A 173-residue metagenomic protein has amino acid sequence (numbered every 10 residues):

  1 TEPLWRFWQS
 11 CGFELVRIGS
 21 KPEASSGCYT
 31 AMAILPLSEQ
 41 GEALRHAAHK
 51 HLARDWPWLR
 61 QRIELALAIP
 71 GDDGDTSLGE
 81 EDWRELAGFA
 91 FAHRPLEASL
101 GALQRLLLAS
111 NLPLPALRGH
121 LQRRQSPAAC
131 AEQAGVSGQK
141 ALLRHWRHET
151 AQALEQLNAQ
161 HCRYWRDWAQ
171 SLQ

Functional and structural regions predicted by a protein language model:
T1-Q173: Terminal substrate-recognition subdomain of acyl/acetyltransferases
